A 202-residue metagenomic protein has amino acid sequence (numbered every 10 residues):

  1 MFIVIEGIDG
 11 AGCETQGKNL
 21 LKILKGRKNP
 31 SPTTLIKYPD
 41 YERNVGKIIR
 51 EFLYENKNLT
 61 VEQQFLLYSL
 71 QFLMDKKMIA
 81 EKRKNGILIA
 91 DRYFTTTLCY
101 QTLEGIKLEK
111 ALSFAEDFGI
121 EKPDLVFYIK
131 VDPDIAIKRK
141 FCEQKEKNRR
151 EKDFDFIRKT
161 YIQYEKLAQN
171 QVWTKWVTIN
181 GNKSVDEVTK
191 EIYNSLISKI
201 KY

Functional and structural regions predicted by a protein language model:
M1-L21: Walker A (P-loop) phosphate-binding motif
F2-I5, I87, I120, V126: Hydrophobic "anchor" residues on beta-strands that sit immediately upstream of conserved functional sites
L21, D134-Y202: NTP-dependent small-molecule kinase module
K22-T33: Post-Walker A helix-loop "phosphate-sensing" segment adjacent to the P-loop in P-loop NTPases
S31-S113: ATP-dependent small-molecule kinase phosphotransfer cores that center on conserved nucleotide phosphate-binding segments
F65-F72, E116, I157-Y161, T189: Amphipathic, non-transmembrane alpha-helical scaffold segments
T97-I162: A glycine- and Lys/Arg-enriched "phosphate-lid" helix/loop adjacent to the NTP-binding pocket of small-molecule kinases
